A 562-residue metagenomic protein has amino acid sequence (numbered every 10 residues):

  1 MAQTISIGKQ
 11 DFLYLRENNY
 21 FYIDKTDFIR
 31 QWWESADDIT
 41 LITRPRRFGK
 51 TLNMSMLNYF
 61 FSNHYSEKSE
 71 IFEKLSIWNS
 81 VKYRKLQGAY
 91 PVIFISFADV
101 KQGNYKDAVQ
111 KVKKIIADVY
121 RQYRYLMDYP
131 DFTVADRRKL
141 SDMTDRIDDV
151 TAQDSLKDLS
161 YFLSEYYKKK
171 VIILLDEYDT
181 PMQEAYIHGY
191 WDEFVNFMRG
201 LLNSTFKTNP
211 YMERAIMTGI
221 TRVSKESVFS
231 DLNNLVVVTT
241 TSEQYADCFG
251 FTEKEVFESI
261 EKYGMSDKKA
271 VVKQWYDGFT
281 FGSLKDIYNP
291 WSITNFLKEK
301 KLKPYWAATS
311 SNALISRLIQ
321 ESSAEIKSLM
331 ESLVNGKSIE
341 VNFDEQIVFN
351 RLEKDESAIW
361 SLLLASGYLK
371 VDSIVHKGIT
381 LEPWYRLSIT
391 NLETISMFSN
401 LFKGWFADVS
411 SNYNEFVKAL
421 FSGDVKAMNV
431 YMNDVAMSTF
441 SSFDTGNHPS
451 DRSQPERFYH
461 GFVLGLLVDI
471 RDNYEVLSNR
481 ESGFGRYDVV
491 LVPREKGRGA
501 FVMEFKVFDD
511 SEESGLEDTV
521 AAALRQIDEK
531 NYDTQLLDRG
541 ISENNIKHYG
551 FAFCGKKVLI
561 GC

Functional and structural regions predicted by a protein language model:
M1-H64, S69-N79, V435: Walker A/P-loop-proximal flanking segment of P-loop NTPase domains
G8, L13, S62-Y125: P-loop NTPase motor core
Y120, S155-S164, E193-A215, Y532-Q535: Substrate-engagement module of ASCE P-loop NTPases
Q122-L174, S204: Mid-core helix/loop region of P-loop NTP-binding domains shared across ATPases and GTPases
I172-D176, G200, E213-I220: Structural recognition of the conserved hydrophobic beta-strand(s) that form the central parallel beta-sheet of P-loop
S227-D231, V238-F296, L329: Amphipathic alpha-helical segments of the small helical/lid subdomains adjacent to P-loop NTPase cores
L235-V236, Y288-N531, V558-C562: Extended alpha-helical interface modules used as scaffolds for assembling large macromolecular complexes
Q535-C562: Domain-level recognition of nuclease-like catalytic cores that cleave nucleotide substrates
